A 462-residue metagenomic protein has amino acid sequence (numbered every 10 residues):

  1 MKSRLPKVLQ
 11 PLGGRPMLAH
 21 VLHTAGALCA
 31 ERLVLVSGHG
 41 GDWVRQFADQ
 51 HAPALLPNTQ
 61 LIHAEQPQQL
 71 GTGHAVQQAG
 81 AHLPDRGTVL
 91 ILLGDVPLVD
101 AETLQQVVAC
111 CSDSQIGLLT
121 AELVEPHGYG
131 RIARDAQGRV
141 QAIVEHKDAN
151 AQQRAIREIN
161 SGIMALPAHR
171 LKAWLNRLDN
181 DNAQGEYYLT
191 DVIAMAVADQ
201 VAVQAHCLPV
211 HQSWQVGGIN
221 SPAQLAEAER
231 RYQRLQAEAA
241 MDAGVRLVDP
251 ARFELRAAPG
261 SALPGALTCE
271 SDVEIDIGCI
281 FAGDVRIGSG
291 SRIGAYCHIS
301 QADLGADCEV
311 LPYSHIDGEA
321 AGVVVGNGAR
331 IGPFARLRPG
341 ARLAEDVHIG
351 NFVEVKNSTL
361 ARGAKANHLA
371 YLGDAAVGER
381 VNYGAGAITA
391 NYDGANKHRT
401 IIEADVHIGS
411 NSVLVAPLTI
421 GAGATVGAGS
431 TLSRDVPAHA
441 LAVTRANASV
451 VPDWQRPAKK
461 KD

Functional and structural regions predicted by a protein language model:
M1-R4: N-terminal nucleotide-binding beta1-loop-alpha1 segment
V8, Q60-I62, R139, A202-Q204 (+1 more regions): Conserved beta-strand segments of alpha/beta enzyme cores
L9, I132-R134, A205, F253: A structural signal for short hydrophobic beta-strand segments in well-ordered beta-sheet cores
P11, L98, A165, G218-I219: Short aromatic/basic micro-patch
P11, R15-Q106: Conserved N-terminal catalytic core of the sugar/cofactor nucleotidyltransferase
D42, V99-A183, Q200-V201, V210: Conserved core of the sugar-phosphate nucleotidyltransferase
Q184-L418, L432-R434, V443, A448-D462: Left-handed beta-helix
V426, A442: Binuclear metal-ion centers of metallo-dependent hydrolases, dominated by the metallo-beta-lactamase
